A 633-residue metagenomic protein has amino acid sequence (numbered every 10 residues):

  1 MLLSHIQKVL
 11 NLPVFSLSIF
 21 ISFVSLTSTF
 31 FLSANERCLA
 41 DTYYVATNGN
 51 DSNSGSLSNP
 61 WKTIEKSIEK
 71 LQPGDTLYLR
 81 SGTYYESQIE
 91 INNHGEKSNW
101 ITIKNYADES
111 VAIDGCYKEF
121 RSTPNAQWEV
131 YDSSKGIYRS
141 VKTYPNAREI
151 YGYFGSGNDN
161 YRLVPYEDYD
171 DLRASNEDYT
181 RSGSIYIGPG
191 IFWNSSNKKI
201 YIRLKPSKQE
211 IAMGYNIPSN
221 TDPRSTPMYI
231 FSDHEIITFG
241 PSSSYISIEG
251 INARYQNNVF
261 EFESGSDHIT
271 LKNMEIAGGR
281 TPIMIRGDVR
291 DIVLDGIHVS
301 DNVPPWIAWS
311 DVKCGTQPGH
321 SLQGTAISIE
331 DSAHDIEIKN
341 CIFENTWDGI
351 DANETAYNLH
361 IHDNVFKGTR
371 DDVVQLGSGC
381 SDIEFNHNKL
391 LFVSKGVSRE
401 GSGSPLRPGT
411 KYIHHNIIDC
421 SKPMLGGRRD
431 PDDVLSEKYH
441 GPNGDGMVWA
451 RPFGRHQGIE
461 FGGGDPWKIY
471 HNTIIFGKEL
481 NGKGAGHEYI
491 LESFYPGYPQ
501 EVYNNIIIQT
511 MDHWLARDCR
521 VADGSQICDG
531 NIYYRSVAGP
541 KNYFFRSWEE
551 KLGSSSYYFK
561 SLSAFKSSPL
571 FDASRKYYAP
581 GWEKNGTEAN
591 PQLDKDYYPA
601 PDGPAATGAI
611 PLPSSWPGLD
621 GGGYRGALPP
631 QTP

Functional and structural regions predicted by a protein language model:
M1-L12: N-terminal secretory signal peptides that target proteins for export/translocation
P13-S33: Bacterial N-terminal signal peptides
Y44-S264, I269, A277-R280, M284-D288 (+5 more regions): Extracellular polysaccharide-degrading/modifying enzymes targeting complex plant/algal/animal polysaccharides
V45-A46, R80, K104, D114 (+8 more regions): Residue-level detector of conserved, well-ordered beta-strand and adjacent loop positions that form binding/recognition
T76-R80, T102-K104, Y201, S247-E249 (+7 more regions): Residues within well-ordered beta-strands of beta-sheet-rich folds
Q88, N258-E263, R280-R290, H298-Q592: Glycine- and acidic/polar-rich repeat regions and solenoidal domains
T632-P633: Short, solvent-exposed mixed-charge patches
